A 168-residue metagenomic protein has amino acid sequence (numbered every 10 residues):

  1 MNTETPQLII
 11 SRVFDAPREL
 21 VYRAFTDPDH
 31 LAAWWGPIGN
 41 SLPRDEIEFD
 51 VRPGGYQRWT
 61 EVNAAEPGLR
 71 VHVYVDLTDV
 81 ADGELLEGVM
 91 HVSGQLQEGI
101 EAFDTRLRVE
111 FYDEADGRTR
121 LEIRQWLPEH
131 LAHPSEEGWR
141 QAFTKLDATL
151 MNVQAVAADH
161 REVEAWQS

Functional and structural regions predicted by a protein language model:
M1-L42, S168: Hydrophobic ligand-binding cavity/cleft-lining segments
V13-P17, T60-V62, Y112, R124-P128: Solvent-exposed residues in well-ordered beta-strands and their adjoining turns, especially edge/terminal strands
R18-E19, D50-R52, T78-L86, E110-R120: A short, structured loop/turn motif at beta-sheet edges
V21, L31, Q57-W59, L77 (+4 more regions): Hydrophobic pocket/interface hotspot
R44-H91: Glycine-rich portal/gate segments that line the openings of hydrophobic small-molecule binding cavities
E87-Q141: Beta-strand/loop substructures that line and gate deep hydrophobic ligand-binding cavities in soluble
F103, L127-S168: A conserved amphipathic terminal alpha-helix motif
